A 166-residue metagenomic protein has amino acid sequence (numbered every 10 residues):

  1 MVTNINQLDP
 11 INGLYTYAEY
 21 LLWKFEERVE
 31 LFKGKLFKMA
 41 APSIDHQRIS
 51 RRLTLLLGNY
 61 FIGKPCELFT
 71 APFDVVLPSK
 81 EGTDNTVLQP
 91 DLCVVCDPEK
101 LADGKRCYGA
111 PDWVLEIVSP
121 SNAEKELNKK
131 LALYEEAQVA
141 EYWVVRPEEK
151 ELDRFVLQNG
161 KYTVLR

Functional and structural regions predicted by a protein language model:
M1-R166: Gly/Pro/Ser/Thr-rich low-complexity, intrinsically disordered segments predominantly at protein N-termini
